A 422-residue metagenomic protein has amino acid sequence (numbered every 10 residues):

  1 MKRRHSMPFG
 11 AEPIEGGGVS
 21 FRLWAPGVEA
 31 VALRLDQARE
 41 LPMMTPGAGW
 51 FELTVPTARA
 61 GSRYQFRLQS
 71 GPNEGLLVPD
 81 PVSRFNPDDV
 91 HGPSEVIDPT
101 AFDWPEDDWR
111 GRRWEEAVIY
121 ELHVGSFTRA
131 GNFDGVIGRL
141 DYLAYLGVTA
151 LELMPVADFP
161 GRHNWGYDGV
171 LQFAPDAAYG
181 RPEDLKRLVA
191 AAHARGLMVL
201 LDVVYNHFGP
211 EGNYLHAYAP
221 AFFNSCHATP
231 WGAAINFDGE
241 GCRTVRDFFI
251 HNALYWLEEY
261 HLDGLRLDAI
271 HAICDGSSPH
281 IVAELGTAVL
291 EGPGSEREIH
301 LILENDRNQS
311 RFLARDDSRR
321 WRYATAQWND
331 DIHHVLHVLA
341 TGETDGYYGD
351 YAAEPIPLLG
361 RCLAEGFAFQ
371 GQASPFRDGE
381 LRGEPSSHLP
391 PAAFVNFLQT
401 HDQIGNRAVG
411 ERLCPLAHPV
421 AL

Functional and structural regions predicted by a protein language model:
M1-G16, S20, E40, T45-E121 (+2 more regions): The feature marks proteins involved in alpha-glucan
W24-A30, R59: Short proline/glycine-enriched turn/loop motifs at strand-loop junctions of beta-rich domains
V31-L33, Y64: Short beta-strand elements bearing conserved aromatic residues within extracellular beta-rich modules
L41-P42, A130-L140, G410-P419: Short, polar loop/linker segments at the starts of domains and inter-domain junctions
L68-D107, R195, N213-P220, N224-P230 (+1 more regions): Core domains of carbohydrate- and sulfate-ester-processing enzymes
N86, V90, V282, G286-L422: Conserved alpha/beta catalytic core and glycan-binding cleft of carbohydrate-active enzymes
P87, R110-W114, H123-G264, A269-G294 (+2 more regions): Substrate-binding/active-site clefts of carbohydrate-active enzymes
P99-R110, G147, S387-F397: Conserved oxyanion/phosphate-binding beta-strand-loop segments in alpha/beta enzyme cores
